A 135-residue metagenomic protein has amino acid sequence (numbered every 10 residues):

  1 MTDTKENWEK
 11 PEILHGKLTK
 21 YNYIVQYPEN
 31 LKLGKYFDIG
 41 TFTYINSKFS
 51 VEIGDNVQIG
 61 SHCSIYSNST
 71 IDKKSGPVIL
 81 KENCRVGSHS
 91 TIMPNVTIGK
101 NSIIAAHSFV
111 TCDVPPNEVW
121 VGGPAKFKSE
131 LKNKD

Functional and structural regions predicted by a protein language model:
M1-I92, K100, P116, G122-D135: Domain-scale signature associated with acetyltransferase and cell-envelope carbohydrate enzymes
P94, A106, C112: Conserved coupling/switch loop of ABC ATPases
H107, N117-E118: Glycine-centered loop/turn motifs
